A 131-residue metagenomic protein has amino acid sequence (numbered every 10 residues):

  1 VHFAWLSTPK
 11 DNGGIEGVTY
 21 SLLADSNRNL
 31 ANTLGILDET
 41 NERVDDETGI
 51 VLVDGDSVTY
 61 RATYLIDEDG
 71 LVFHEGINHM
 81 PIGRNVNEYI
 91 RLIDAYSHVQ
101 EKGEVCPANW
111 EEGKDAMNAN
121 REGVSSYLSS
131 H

Functional and structural regions predicted by a protein language model:
V1-H131: Chalcogenol-based redox active-site neighborhoods
